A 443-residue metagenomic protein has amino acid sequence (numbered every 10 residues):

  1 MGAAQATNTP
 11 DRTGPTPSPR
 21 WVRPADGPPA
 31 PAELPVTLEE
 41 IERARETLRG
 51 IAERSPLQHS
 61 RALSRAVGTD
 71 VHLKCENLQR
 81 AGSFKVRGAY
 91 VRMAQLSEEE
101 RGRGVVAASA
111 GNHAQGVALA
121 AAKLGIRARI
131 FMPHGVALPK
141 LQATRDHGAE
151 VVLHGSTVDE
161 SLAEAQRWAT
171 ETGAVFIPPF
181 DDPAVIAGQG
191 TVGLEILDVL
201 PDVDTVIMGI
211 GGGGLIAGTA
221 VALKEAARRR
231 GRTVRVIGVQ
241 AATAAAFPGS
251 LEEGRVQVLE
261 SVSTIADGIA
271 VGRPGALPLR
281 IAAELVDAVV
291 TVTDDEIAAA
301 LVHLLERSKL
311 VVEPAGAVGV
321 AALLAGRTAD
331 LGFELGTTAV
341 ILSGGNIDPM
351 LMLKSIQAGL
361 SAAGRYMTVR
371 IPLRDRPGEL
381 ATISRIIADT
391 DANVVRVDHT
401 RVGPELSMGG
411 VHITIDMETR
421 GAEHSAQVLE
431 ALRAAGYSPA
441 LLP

Functional and structural regions predicted by a protein language model:
M1-P443: PLP-dependent amino-acid enzyme catalytic core
